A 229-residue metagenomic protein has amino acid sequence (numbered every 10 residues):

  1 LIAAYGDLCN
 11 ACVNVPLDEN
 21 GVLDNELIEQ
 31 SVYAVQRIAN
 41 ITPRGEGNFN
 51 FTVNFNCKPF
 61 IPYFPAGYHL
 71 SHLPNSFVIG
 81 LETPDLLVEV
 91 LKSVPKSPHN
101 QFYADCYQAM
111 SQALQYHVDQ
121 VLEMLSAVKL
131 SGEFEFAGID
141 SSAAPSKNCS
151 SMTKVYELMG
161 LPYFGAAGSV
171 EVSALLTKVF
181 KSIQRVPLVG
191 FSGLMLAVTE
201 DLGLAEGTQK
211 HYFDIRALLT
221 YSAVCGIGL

Functional and structural regions predicted by a protein language model:
L1-L229: Anaerobic metallocofactor- and corrinoid-dependent redox/one-carbon enzyme cores, especially those from methanogenesis
